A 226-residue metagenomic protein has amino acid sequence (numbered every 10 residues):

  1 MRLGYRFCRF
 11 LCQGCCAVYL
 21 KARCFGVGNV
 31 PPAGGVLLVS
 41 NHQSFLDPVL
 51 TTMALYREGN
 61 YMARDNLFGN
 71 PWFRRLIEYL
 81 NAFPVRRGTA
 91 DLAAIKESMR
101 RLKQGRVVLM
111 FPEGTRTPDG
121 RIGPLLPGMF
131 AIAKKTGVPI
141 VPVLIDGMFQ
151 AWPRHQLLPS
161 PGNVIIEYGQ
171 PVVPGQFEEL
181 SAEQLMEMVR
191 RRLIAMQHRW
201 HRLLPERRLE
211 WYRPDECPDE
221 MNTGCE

Functional and structural regions predicted by a protein language model:
L3, A93-E226: Non-catalytic C-terminal accessory region of glycerolipid acyltransferases and related lyso-lipid remodeling enzymes
G4, C8-F10, A17-V18, P31-T89 (+1 more regions): Catalytic core of membrane glycerolipid acyltransferases/transacylases, capturing the structured, soluble-facing
A17-F25, F149-Q150: Short gly/ser/thr-rich secondary-structure transition/capping motifs
K21, G35, N163-I165: A residue-level signal for beta-strand positions that form part of recognition/binding surfaces within mature
A22-C24, A82, I140, I166: Generic structural signal for residues in well-ordered beta-strands
R23-A33: Membrane-interface helix-loop junction between the first two transmembrane segments
V27, N41, R64, G88 (+2 more regions): Generic beta-structure capping elements
G28, A90, D146: Residue-level "edge-of-site" marker
